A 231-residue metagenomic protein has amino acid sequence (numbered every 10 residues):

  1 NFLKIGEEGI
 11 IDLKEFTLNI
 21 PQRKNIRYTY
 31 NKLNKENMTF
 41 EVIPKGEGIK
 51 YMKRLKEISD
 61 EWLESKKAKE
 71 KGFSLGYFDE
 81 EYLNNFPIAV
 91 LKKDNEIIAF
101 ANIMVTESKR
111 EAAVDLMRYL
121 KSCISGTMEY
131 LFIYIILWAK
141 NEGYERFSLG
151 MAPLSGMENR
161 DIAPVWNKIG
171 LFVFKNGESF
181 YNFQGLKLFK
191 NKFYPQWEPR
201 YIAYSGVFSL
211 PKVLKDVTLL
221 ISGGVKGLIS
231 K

Functional and structural regions predicted by a protein language model:
N1-E8, K14-W166, N176-L188, K192-K231: A conserved beta-strand-loop-helix scaffold within acyl/acetyltransferase catalytic domains
L171-K175: Short beta-alpha connecting loops at secondary-structure transitions that line or flank enzyme active sites
